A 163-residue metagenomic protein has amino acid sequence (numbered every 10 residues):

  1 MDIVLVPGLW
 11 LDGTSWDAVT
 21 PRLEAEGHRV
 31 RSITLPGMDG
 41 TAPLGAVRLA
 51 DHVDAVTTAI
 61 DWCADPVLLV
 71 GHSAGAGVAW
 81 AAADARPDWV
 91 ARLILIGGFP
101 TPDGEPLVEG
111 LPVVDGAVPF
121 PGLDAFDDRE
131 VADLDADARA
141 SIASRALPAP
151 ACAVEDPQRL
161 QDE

Functional and structural regions predicted by a protein language model:
D2-A42, V67: Conserved HGGG/HGGXW glycine-rich cap/lid loop of the alpha/beta-hydrolase fold
V6-L9, H72-S73, G98: Glycine-rich His-Gly loop
A18, A81-A85: Active-site signature of alpha/beta-hydrolase-fold catalytic machinery across serine- and Asp/Cys-nucleophile hydrolases
R29, L35-L68, D84, L107-P112: Active-site loop/oxyanion-hole signature of alpha/beta-hydrolase fold enzymes
L68-L69, L93: Conserved alpha/beta-hydrolase fold motif
V70-G75, A79: Gly/Ala-rich beta-loop-alpha elbow adjacent to hydrolase catalytic centers
D84-D128, P150-L160: Flexible "cap/lid" loop of the alpha/beta hydrolase fold
L134-R159: Hydrophobic, aromatic-rich cap/lid helix
